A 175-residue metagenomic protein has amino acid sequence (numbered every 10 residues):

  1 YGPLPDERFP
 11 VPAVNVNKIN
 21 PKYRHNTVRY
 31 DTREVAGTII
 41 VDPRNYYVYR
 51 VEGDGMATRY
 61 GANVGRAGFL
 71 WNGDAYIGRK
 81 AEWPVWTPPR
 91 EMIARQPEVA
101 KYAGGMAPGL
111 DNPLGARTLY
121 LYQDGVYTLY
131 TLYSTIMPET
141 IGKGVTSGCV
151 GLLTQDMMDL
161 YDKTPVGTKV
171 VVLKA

Functional and structural regions predicted by a protein language model:
Y1-A175: N-terminal pre-domains immediately preceding structured catalytic cores
